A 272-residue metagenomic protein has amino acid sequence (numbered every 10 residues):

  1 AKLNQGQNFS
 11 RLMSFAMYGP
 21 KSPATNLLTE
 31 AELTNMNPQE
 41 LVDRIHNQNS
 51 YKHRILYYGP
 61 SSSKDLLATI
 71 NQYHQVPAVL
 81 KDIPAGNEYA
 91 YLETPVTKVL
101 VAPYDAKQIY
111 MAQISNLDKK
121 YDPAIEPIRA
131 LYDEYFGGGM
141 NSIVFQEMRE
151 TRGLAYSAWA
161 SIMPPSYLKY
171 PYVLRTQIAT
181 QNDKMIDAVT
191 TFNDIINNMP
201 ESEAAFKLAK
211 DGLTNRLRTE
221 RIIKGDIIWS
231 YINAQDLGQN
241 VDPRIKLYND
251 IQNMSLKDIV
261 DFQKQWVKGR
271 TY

Functional and structural regions predicted by a protein language model:
A1-I83, S157-Y272: Charge-rich, well-structured scaffold segments of protease-associated domains
K2, K98, R149-R152, K210: Basic side chains
S14-F15, D133, G137, Q146 (+1 more regions): Generic alpha-helical structural context detector
P20, V42, G86-Y89, D133-Y135 (+2 more regions): Intrinsically disordered, low-complexity segments enriched in polar/charged residues with Gly/Pro, especially when
N47, L92-T94, P103-D105, E150-R152 (+2 more regions): A generic structural signal for short, solvent-exposed coil/turn residues that cap or connect secondary-structure
D82-I143: His/Glu-based metal-binding/catalytic segments typifying zinc-dependent metallopeptidases
A112-N116, G137-A179: A structural supersecondary motif
